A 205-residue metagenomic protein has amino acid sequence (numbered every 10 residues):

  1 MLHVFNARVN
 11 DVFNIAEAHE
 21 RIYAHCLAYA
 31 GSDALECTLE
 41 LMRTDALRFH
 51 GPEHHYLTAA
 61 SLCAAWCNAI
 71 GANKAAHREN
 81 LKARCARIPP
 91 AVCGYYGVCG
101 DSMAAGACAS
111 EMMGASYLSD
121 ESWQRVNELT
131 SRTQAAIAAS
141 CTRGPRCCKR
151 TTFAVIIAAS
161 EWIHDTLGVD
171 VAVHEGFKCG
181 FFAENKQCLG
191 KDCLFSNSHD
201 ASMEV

Functional and structural regions predicted by a protein language model:
M1-E20, D170-V205: Cysteine-cluster motifs in flexible loop/terminal segments that predominantly coordinate metals
Y23-A59, P145-R146: Polybasic, low-complexity association/targeting segments
D33-D45, A75-G94: Short, hydrophobic/aliphatic alpha-helical segments
H54, V92-A107: Conserved phosphate/anionic-ligand binding catalytic regions in large, soluble enzymes, centered on
A60-A69, A107-A115, I157-E161: Short glycine/serine- and small hydrophobic-enriched flexible loop segments
A60-R84: Helix-rich "cap/lid" substructures immediately adjacent to catalytic or cofactor-binding pockets
L81-Y95, V126-C141, F177-K186: Short, mixed-charge aromatic SLiMs
M112-H164: A structural-propensity feature for long, helix-poor, extended segments
